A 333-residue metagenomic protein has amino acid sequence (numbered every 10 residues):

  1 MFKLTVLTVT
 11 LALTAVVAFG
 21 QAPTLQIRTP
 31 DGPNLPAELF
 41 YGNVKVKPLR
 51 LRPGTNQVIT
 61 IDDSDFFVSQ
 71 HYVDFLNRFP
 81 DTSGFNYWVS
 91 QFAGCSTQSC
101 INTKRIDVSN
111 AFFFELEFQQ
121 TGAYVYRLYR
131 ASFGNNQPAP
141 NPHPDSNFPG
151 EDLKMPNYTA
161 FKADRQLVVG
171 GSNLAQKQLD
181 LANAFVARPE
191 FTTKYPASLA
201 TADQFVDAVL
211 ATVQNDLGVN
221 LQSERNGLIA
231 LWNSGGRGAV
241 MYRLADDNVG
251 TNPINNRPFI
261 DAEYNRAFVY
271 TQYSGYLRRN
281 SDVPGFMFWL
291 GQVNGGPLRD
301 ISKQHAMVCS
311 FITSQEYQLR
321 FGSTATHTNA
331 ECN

Functional and structural regions predicted by a protein language model:
M1-L4: Positively charged n-region of N-terminal signal peptides that target proteins for export
V6-V16: Bacterial N-terminal signal peptides
F19-N333: Composition-driven recognition of low-complexity segments enriched in small/aliphatic/hydroxylated residues
